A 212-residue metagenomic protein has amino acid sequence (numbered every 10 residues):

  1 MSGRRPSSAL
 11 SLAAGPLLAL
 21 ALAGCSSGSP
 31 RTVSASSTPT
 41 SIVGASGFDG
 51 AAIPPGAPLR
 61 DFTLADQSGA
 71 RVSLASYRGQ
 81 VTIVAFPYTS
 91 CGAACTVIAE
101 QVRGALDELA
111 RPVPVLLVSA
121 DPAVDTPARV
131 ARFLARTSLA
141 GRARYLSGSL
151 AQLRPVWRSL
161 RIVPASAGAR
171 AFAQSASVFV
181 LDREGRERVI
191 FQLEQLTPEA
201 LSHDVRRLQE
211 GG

Functional and structural regions predicted by a protein language model:
M1-D61, A65, L208-G212: N-terminal targeting signals for export/organelle localization
L59-R60, T82, S175-S177: Short loop/turn microsegments at loop-to-beta-strand junctions
F62-T82: A short beta-strand-turn-helix
S76-V102: Short active-site neighborhood of thiol/selenol oxidoreductases, capturing the structured segment around
A85, V115-S119, S177-V180: Soluble periplasmic/extracytoplasmic beta-strand elements of cell-envelope proteins
V97-V156: Structural microenvironment flanking redox-active thiols in thiol-disulfide oxidoreductases
D107-A110, A135-L139, R158-A165, R186 (+2 more regions): Sec-exported extracytoplasmic/periplasmic mature domains
A167-G212: Thiol-/selenol-based redox modules, centered on thioredoxin-like and closely related oxidoreductase domains
